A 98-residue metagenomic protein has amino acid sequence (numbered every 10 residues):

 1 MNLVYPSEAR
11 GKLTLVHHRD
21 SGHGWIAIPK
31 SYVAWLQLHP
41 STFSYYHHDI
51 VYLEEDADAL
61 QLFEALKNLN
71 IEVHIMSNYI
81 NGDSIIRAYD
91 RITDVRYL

Functional and structural regions predicted by a protein language model:
M1-K12: N-terminal, charge-rich interaction modules
R10, Y46-H47, V73: Generic preference for well-ordered secondary structure
T14-V16: Cysteine-centric segments in proteins
D20-H47: A short, structured beta-strand/loop element
Y52-L98: Short, compact, well-ordered microdomains
